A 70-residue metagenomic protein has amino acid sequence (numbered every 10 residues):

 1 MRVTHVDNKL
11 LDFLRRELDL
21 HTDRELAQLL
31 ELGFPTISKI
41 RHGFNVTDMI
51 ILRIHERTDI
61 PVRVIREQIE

Functional and structural regions predicted by a protein language model:
M1-H21, E67: A short, Lys/Arg-rich alpha-helix, primarily the initiator
E25-A27: Short alpha-helical "recognition helix" segments of helix-turn-helix
L29, E67-Q68: Short acidic/histidine-centered micro-motifs embedded in hydrophobic/aromatic stretches that mark compact functional
E31-N45: Recognition helix of helix-turn-helix/homeodomain-like DNA-binding domains that insert into the DNA major groove
R41, T58, I69: DNA major-groove recognition helix of helix-turn-helix
D48-V64: DNA major-groove recognition helix of helix-turn-helix/homeodomain DNA-binding modules
